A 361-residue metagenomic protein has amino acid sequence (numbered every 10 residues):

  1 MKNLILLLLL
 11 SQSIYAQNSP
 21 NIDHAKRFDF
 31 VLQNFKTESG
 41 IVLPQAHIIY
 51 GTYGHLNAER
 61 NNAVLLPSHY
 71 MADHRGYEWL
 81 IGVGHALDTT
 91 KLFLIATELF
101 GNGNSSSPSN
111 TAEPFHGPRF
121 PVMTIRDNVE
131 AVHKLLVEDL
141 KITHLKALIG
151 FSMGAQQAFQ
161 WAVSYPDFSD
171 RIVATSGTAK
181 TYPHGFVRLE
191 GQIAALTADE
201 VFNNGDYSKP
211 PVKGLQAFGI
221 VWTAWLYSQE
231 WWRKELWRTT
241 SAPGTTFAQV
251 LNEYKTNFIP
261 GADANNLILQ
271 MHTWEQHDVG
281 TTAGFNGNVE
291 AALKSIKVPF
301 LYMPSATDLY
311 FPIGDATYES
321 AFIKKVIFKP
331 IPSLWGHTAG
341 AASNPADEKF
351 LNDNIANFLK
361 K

Functional and structural regions predicted by a protein language model:
Q17-L66, H74: Catalytic-loop region of hydrolases
G51-P114: N-terminal cap/lid subdomain of alpha/beta-hydrolase-fold enzymes
F115, R126-A147: Conserved acidic catalytic loop of the alpha/beta-hydrolase fold
T143-F186: Conserved hydrolase catalytic core segment
F168-D170, A174-N257: Alpha/beta-hydrolase-fold enzymes
I296, Y302-P304: Short beta-strand/loop motif that positions the catalytic acidic residue of the alpha/beta-hydrolase fold
L309-D315: Conserved alpha/beta-hydrolase "acid-adjacent" motif
Y318, K325-K361: Catalytic active-site module of serine/aspartate enzymes centered on a nucleophile-bearing elbow/loop
